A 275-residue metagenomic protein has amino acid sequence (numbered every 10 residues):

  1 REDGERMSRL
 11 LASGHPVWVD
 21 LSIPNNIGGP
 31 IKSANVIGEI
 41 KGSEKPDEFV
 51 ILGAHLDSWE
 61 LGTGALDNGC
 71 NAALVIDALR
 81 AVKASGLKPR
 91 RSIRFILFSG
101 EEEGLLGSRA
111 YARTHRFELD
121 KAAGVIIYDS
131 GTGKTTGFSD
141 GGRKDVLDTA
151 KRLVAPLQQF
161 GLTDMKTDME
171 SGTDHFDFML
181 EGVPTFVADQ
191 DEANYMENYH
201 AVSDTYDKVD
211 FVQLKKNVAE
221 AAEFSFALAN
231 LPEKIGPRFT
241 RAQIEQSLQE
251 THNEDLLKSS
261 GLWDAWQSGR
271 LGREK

Functional and structural regions predicted by a protein language model:
R1-A12, K45, F98-N198, G261-E274: Metal-dependent peptidase/peptidase-like ectodomains
R1-A65, D77-S85, R90: Soluble metallo-hydrolase cores and metallopeptidase-like ectodomains found primarily in the secretory/periplasmic
V19-S22, L162-M169, P232-F239: Surface-exposed patches in mature extracellular/periplasmic domains of secreted proteins
D20, V36-E39, F49-G53, R94-L97 (+6 more regions): Structural recognition of the beta-strand scaffold that forms the well-ordered cores of secreted hydrolase catalytic
P24-N26, S58-N68, L97, T135-K144 (+2 more regions): Second-shell loop/turn segments in exported
G28, A65-A73, L87, E102-L106 (+4 more regions): Soluble non-cytosolic domains of exported or imported proteins
R80, Y195-G261, A265-E274: His/Asp/Glu-rich mid-to-C-terminal helical/loop segments that flank catalytic regions of hydrolases
R80-L106: Short helix-loop-beta-strand segments that form the rim/entrance of peptidase-like active sites
